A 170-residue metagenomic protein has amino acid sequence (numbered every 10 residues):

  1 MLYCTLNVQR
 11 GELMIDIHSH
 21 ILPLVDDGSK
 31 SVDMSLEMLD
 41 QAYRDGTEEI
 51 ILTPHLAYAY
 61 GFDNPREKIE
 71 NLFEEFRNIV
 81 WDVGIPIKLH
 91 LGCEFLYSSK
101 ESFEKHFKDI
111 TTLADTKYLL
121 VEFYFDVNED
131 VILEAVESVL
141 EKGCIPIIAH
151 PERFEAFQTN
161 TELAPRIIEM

Functional and structural regions predicted by a protein language model:
Y3-I85, P165: An N-terminally biased module of ancient metal coordination in phosphate/nucleic-acid-related enzymes
F62-M170: Extended substrate/RNA-proximal surfaces in nucleic-acid metabolism proteins
